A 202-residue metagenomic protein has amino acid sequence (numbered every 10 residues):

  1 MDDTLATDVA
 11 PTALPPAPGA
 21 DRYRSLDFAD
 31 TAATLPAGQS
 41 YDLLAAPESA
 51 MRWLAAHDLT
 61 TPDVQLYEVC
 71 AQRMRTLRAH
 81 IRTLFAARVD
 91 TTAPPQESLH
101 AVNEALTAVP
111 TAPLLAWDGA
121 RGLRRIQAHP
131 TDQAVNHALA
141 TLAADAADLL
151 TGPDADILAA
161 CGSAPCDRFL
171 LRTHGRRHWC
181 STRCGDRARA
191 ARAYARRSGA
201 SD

Functional and structural regions predicted by a protein language model:
M1-A160, R168-F169, S201-D202: Short helix-coil boundary/hinge micro-motifs
D27, A188-A191: Alpha-helical elements of the RecA-like P-loop NTPase motor core of helicases
L142, D186-R189: Short, hydrophobic-biased amphipathic alpha-helical segments
A160-P165, T182-R183: Short, cysteine/histidine-rich loop/knuckle motifs that typically chelate Zn2+
P165-L170, A188: Cys/His-rich microdomains that often coordinate metals
G175-R187: Cysteine-rich micro-motifs
R192-D202: Contiguous alpha-helical segments
